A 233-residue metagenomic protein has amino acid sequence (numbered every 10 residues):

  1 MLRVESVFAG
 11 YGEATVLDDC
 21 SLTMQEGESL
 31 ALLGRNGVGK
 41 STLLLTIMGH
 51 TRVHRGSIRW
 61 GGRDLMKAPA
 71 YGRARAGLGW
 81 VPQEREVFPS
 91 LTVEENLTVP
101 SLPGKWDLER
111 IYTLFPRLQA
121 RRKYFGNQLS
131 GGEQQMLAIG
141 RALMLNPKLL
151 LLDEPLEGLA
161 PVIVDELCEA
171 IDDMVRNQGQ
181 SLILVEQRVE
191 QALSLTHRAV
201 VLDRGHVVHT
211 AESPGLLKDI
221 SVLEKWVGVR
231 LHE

Functional and structural regions predicted by a protein language model:
L33-R35: The feature captures the beta-strand-to-loop junction immediately N-terminal to the Walker
M48: Helix-to-loop junction immediately C-terminal to a conserved catalytic motif
R52, D64-R85, L108, A120-K123 (+1 more regions): ABC ATPase NBD coupling module
G56-D64, A76, G104-W106, R110-T113 (+1 more regions): Conserved ABC transporter NBD signature motif
F125-L129, E133: Conserved ABC ATPase signature
A142-L143: ABC ATPase C-loop
V201-R204, T210, G215-E233: C-terminal boundary and immediately downstream tail of ABC-type ATPase nucleotide-binding domains
